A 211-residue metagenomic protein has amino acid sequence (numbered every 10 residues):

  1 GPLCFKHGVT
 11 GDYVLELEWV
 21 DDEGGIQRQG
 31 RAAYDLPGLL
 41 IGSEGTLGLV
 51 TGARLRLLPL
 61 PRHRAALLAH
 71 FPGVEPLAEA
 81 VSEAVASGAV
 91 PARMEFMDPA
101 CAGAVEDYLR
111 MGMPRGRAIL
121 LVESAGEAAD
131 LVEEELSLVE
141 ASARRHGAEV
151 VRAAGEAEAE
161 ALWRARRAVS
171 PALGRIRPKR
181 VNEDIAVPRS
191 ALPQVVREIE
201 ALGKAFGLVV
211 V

Functional and structural regions predicted by a protein language model:
G1-E95: FAD-binding subdomain of flavoenzyme oxidoreductases
L55, P59, A65-V211: C-terminal substrate-recognition/cap domain of FAD-linked oxidoreductases
